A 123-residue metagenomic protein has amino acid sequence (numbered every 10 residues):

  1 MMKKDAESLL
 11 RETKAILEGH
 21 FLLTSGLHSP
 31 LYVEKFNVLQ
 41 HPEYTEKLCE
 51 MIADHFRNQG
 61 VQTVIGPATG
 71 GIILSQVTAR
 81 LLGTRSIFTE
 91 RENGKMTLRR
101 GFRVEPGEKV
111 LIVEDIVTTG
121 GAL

Functional and structural regions predicted by a protein language model:
M1-L123: PRPP-associated nucleotide enzymes
